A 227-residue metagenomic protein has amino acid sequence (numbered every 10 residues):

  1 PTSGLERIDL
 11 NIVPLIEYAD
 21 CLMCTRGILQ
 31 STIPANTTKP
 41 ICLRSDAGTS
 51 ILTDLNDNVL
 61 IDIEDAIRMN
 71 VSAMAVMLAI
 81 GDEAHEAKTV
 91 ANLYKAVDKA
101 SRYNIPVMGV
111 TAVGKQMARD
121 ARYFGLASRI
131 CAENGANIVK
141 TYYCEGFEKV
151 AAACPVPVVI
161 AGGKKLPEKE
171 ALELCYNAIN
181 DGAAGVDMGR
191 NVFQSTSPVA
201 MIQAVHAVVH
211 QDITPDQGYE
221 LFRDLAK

Functional and structural regions predicted by a protein language model:
P1-I160, K165-M188, A207, I213-G218: Alpha/beta enzyme core
I179, Q194-K227: C-terminal helical cap(s) of enzyme catalytic domains, especially alpha/beta-barrels
N191: Active-site metal-binding loops of divalent metal-dependent hydrolases
